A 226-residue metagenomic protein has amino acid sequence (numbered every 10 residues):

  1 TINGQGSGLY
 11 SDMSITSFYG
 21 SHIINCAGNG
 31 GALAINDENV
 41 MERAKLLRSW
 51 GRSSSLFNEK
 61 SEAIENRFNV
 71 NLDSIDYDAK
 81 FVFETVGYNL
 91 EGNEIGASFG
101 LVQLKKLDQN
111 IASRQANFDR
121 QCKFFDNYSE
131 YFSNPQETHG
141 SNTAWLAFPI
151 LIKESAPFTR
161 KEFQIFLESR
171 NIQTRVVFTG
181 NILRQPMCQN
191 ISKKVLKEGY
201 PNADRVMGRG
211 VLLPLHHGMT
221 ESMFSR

Functional and structural regions predicted by a protein language model:
T1-N25, E42, F81-V82: Conserved active-site segment immediately N-terminal to the catalytic lysine that forms the internal aldimine
Q5, N29, P201: Active-site phosphate/pyrophosphate- and oxyanion-stabilizing loops and adjacent acidic/basic residues in soluble
Y10, N29, F148: Acidic, glycine-centered active-site loop in nucleotide-sugar glycosyltransferases
Y19, G28, P214: Active-site acidic Asp-centered loop
N25-G28, F224-R226: Conserved beta-strand->loop/alpha-helix structural units within folded catalytic cores of enzymes with alpha/beta
N36-R226: PLP-dependent aminotransferase class I/II
